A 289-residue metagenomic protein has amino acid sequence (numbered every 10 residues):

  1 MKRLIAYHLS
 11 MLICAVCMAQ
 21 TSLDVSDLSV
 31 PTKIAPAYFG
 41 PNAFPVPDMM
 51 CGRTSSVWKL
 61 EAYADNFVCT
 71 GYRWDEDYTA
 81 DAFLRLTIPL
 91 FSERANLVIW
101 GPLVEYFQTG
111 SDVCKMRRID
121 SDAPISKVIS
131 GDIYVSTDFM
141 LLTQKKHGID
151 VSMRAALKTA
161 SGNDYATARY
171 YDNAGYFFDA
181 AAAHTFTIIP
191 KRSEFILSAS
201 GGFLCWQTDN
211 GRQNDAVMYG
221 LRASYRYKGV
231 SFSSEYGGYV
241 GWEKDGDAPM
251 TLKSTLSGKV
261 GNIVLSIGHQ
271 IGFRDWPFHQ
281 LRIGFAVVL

Functional and structural regions predicted by a protein language model:
M1-D24: Bacterial Sec-dependent N-terminal signal peptides
T21-T159, A166, A174-A183, T187 (+2 more regions): Transmembrane beta-barrel domains of Gram-negative outer membranes and organellar outer membranes
Y63-W74, V151-N163, E194-Q207, V230-W242 (+2 more regions): Transmembrane beta-strand segments that form the barrel wall of outer-membrane beta-barrel proteins
Y72-D81, L103-E105, K127-I129, T167-A174 (+3 more regions): Solvent-exposed loop/turn segments connecting transmembrane beta-strands in outer-membrane beta-barrel proteins
D112, I119-D122, N210-G211, V217-L289: Outer membrane beta-barrel transmembrane domains
Y171-G241: Detector for outer-membrane/organellar transmembrane beta-barrel domains, recognizing the amphipathic beta-strand
